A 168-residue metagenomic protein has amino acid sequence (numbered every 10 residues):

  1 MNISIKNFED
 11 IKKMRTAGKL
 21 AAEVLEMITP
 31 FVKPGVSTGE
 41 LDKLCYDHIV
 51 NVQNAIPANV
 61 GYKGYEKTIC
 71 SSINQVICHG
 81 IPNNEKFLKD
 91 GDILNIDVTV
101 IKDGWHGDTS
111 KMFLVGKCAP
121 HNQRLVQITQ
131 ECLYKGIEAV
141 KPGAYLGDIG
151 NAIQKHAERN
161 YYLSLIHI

Functional and structural regions predicted by a protein language model:
M1-I166: Active-site neighborhoods and metal-handling regions in enzymes and metal-associated proteins
